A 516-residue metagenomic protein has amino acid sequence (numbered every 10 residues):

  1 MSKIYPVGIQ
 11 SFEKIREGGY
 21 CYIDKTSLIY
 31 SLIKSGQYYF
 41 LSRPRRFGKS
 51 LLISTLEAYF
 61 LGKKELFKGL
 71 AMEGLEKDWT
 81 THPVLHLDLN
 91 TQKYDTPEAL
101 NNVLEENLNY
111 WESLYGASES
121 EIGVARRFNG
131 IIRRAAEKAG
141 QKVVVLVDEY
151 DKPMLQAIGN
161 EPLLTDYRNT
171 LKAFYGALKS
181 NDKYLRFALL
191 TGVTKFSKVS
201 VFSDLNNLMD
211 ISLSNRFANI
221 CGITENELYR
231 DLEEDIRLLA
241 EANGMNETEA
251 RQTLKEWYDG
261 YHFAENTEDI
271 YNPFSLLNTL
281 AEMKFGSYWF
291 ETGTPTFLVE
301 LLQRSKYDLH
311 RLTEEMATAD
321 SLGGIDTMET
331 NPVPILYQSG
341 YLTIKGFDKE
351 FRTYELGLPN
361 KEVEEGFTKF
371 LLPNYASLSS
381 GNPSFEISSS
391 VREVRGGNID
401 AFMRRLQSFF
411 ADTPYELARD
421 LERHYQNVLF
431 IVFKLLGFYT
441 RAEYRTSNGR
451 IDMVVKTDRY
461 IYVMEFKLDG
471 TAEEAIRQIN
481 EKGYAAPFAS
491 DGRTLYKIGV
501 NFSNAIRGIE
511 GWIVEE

Functional and structural regions predicted by a protein language model:
M1-L421, L436: Phosphate-binding site recognition
A135-A139, V432-D458: Active-site metal-binding core of divalent-cation-utilizing nuclease and nuclease-like domains
V144, Y460-Y462, Y496: Structural motif
L164-N169, L468-A485: Mg2+/Mn2+-dependent nuclease catalytic core
F174-N181, P334-L342, F430-K434, F438 (+1 more regions): Metal-dependent nuclease catalytic cores in nucleic-acid-processing enzymes, especially RNase H-like/related
L429, M453-L468, K482: Conserved catalytic cores of phosphodiester-cleaving nucleases, focusing on short active-site segments
P487, D491-E516: Domain-level recognition of nuclease-like catalytic cores that cleave nucleotide substrates
